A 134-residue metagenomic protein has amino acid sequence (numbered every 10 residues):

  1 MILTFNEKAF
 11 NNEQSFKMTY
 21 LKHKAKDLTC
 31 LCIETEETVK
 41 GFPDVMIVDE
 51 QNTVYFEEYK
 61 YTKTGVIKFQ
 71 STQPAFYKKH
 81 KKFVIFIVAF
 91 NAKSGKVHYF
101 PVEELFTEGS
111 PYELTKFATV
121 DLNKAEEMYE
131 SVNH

Functional and structural regions predicted by a protein language model:
M1-E36, E50: Acidic-basic catalytic patches of nuclease active cores, encompassing PD-(D/E)XK and other metal-cofactor nuclease
T38, D49, N91-A92: Acidic surface patches and DE-rich sequence motifs
G41: Beta-rich catalytic cores
V45-I47, N52-K63: Conserved catalytic cores of phosphodiester-cleaving nucleases, focusing on short active-site segments
T62-H80: Mg2+/Mn2+-dependent nuclease catalytic core
K78-L105: Nucleic-acid nuclease catalytic cores
L105-E113: Acidic, Ser/Thr-rich peripheral helices and adjacent loops at domain boundaries
Y112-H134: Charged phosphate-binding loop/patch that engages nucleotide di/tri-phosphates or the phosphate backbone of nucleic
